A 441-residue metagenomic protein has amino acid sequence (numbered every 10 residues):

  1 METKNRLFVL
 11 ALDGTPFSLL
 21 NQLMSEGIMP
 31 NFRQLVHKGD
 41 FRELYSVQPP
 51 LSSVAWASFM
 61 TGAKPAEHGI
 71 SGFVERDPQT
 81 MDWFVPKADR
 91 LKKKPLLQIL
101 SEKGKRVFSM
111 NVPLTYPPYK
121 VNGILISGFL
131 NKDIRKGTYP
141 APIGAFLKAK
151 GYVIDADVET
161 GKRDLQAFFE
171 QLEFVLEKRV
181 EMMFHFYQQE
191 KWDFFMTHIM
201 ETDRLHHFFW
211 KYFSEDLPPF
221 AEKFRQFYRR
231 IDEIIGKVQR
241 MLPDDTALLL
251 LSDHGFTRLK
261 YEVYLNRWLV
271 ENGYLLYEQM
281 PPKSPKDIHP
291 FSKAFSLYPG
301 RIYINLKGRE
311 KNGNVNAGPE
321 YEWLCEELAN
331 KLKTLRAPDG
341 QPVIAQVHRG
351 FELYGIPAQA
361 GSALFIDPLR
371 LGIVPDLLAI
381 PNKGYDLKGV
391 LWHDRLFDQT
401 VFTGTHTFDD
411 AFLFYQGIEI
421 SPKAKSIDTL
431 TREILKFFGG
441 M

Functional and structural regions predicted by a protein language model:
E2, F169-F195, L205-L249, Y321-R336 (+1 more regions): A long, amphipathic alpha-helix that forms part of the scaffold/cap immediately adjacent to metal-dependent active
E2-R6, G14-K148, A294-L297, R301-E310 (+1 more regions): Active-site nucleophile/metal-coordination loop of metallo-enzymes that catalyze phosphate/sulfate and related
E2-T3, L12, N21, F73-K103 (+3 more regions): Secreted, luminal/periplasmic, and some membrane-associated catalytic domains that remodel anionic oxygen-ester
K4-N21, L35, F59, L100 (+8 more regions): Beta-strand elements within well-structured catalytic alpha/beta cores of enzymes that handle phosphate/sulfate esters
M24-G27, I124-I126, K211-D216, E262-E271 (+1 more regions): Short secondary-structure boundary/capping segments
H68, I124-Y152, D216-A221, R267-S284: Acidic, His- and aromatic-enriched active-site or binding-groove loops in soluble protein domains that engage sugars
L114, K178-Y187, G361, V374 (+1 more regions): Amphipathic alpha-helical blocks
I380-L430: Low-complexity, glycine/alanine/valine/leucine- and proline-rich hydrophobic stretches
